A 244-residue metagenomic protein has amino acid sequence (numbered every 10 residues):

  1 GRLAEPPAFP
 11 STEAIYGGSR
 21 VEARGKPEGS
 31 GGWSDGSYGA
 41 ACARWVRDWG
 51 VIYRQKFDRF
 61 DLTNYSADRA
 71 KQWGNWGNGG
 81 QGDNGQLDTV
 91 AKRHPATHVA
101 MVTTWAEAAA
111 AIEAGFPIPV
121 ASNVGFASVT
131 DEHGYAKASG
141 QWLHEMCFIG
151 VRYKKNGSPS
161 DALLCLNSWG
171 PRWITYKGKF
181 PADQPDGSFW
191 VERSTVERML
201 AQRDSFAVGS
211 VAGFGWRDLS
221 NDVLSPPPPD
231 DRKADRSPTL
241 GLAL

Functional and structural regions predicted by a protein language model:
G1-G25: Active-site-surrounding "flap" and adjacent substrate/cofactor-binding loops of secreted or lumenal enzymes, prototyped
E22-L166, P171, T175-L244: Predominantly the structural core of cysteine protease catalytic domains
